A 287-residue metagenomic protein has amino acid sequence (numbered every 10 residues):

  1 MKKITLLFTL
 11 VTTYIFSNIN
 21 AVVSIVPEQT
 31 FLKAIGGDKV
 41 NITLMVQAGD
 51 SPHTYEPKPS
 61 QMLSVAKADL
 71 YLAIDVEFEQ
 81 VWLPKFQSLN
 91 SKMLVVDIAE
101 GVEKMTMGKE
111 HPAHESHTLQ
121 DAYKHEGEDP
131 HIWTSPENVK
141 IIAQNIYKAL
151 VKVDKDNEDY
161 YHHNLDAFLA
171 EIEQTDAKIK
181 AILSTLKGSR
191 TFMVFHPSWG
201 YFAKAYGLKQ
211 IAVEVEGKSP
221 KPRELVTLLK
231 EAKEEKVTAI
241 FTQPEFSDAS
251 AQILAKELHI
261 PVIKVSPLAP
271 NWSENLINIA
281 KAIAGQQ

Functional and structural regions predicted by a protein language model:
I4-T13: Sec-dependent N-terminal signal peptides
N18-Q287: Extracytoplasmic metal-acquisition and chelation regions
